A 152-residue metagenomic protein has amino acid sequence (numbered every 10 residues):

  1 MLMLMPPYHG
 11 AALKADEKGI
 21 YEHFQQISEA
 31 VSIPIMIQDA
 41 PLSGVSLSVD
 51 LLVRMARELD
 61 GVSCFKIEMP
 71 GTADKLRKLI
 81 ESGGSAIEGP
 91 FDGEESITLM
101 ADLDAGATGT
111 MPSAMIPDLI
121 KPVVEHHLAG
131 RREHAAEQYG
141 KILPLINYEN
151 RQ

Functional and structural regions predicted by a protein language model:
M1-G44: Active-site beta->alpha loop and helix N-cap motifs at the rims of alpha/beta catalytic domains
Q26, P41-Q152: Catalytic alpha/beta core domains of metabolic enzymes, predominantly
